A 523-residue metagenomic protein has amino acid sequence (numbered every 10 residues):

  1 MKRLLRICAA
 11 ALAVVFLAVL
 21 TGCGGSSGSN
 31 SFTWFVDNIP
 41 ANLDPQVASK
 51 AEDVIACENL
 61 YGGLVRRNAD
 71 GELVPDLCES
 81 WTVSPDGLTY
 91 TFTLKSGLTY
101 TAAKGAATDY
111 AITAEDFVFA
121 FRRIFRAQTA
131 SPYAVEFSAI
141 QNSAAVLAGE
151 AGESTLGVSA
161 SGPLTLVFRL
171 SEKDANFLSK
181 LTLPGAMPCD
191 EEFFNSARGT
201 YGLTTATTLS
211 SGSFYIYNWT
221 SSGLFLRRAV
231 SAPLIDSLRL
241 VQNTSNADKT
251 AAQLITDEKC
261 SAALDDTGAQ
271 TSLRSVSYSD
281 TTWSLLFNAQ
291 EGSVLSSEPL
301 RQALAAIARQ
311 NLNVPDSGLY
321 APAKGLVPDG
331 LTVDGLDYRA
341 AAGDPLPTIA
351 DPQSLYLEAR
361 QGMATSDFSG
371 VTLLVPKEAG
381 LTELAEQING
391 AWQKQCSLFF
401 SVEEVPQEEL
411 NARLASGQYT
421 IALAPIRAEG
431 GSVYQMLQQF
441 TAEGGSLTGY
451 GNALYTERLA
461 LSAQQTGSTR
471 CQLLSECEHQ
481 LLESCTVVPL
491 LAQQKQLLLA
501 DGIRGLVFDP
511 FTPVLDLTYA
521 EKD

Functional and structural regions predicted by a protein language model:
F35-D86, L209: N-terminal lobe/hinge region of extracytoplasmic solute-binding protein
S80-E136, V294-S296: Aromatic- and charge-enriched surface segment that lines or borders ligand/interaction sites
E115, P163, V167, T281-D329 (+2 more regions): Alpha-helical secondary-structure segments
E153-S154, G162-L164, R169-Q242: Gly/Pro-rich hinge or "lid" segments in bacterial periplasmic/extracellular proteins
Y217-F225, R239-E291: Extracellular/periplasmic solute-recognition and catalytic clefts
G318-G362, A379-T382: Structural transition elements
F399-L410, Q435-D501, D523: Extracytoplasmic/peripheral linker and loop segments enriched in polar/acidic and small residues with frequent Thr/Pro
L497-D523: Long beta-strand-rich cores associated with HINT superfamily self-processing modules
